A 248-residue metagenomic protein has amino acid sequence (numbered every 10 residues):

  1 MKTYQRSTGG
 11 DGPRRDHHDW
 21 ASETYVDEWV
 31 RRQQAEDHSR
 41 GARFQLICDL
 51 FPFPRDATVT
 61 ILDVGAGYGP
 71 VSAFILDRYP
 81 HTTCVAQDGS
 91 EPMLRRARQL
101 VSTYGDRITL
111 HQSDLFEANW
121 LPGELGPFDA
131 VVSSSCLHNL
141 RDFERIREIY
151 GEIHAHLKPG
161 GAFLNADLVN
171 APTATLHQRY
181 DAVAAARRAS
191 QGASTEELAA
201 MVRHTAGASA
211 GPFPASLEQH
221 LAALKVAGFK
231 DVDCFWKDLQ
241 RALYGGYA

Functional and structural regions predicted by a protein language model:
K2-D56, V71: Conserved class I S-adenosyl-L-methionine
L62, P70-A118: Class I SAM-dependent methyltransferase SAM/SAH-binding core
G67: Conserved glycine-rich SAM-binding loop
E117-L125: Short conserved loop adjoining the S-adenosyl-L-methionine
V132: A conserved beta-strand element that flanks and buttresses the S-adenosyl-L-methionine
R147-P159: A short glycine-rich, Lys/Arg-flanked "PGG" loop and its adjoining helix->strand segment in the class I
A166-A227: C-terminal alpha-helical "lid/dimerization" subdomain adjacent to the S-adenosyl-L-methionine
K230-A248: Core SAM-dependent methyltransferase catalytic element
